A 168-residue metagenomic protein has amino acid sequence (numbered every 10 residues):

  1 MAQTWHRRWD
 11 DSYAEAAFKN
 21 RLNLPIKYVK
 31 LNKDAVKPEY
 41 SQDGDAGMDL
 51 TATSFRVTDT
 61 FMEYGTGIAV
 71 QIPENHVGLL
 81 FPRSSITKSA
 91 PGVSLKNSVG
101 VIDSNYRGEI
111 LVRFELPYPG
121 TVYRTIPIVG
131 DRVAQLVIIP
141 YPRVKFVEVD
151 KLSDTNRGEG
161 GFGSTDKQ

Functional and structural regions predicted by a protein language model:
M1-Q168: DUTPase catalytic domain/fold
